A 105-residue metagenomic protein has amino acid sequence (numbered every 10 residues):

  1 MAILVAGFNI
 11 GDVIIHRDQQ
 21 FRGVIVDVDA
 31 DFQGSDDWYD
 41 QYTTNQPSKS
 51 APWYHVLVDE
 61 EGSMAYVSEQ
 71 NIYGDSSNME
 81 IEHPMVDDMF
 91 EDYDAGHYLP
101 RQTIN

Functional and structural regions predicted by a protein language model:
M1-V13, D18-R22, D29-F32, R101-N105: Mixed-charge, Lys/Arg-rich low-complexity intrinsically disordered regions
G7-D12, D40, G74-S77, E82: Generic preference for well-ordered secondary structure
I25-V26, S68: Short, solvent-exposed loop/turn and secondary-structure capping segments
D27-A30, E60: A short beta-strand motif that forms part of the nucleic acid-binding face of small beta-barrel RNA-binding folds
F32-D40: Short, solvent-exposed secondary-structure boundary/capping segments
Q46-N105: Intrinsically disordered, low-complexity, charged/polar segments
